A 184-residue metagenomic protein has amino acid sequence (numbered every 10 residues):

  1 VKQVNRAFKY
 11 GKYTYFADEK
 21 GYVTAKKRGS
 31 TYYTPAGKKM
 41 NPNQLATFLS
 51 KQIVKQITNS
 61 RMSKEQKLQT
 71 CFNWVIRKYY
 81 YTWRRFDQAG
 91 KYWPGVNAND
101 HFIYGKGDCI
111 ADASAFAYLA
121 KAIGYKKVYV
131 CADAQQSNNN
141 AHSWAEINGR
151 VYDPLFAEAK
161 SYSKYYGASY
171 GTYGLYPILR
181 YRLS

Functional and structural regions predicted by a protein language model:
V1-L45, D87, A132-I147: Extracellular adhesion/carbohydrate-binding repeat motifs centered on closely spaced tryptophans
G37-S50, C71, G167-S184: Non-catalytic ligand/cofactor/substrate-binding and regulatory segments of enzyme domains
Q44-H101: Secondary-structure boundary elements
K67-C71, G105-A120: Active-site nucleophilic cysteine motif
A111-P177: Hydrophobic/aromatic-rich core segments of domains that either
